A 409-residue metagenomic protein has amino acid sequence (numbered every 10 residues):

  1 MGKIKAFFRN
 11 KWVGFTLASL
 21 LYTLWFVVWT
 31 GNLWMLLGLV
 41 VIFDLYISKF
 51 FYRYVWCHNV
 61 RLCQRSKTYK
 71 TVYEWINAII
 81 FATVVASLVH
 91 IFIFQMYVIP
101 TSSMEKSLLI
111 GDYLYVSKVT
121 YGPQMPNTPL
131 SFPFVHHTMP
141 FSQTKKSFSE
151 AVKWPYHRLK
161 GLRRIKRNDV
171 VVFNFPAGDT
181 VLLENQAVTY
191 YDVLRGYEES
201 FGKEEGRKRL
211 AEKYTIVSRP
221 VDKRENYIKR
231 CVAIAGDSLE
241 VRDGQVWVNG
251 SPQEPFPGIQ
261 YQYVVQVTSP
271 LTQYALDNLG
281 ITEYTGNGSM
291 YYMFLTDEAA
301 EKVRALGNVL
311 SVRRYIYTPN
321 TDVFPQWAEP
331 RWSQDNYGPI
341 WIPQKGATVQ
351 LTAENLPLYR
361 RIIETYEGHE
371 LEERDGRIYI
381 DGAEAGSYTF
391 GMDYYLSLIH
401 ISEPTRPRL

Functional and structural regions predicted by a protein language model:
M1-Y395: Protein maturation boundaries and topogenic segments
I399-L409: Single conserved hydrophobic/aromatic residue that forms the stacking wall/gate of nucleotide- or nucleobase-binding
